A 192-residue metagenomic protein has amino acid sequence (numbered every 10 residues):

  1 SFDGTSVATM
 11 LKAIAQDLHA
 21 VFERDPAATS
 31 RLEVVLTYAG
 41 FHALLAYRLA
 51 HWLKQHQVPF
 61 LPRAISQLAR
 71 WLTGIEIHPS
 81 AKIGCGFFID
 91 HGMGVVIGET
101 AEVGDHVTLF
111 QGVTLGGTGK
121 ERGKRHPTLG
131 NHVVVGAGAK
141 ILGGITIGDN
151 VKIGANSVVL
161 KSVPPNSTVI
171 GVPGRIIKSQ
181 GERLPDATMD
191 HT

Functional and structural regions predicted by a protein language model:
S1-T73, L184-T192: Terminal amphipathic alpha-helical/low-complexity segments used for targeting or macromolecular assembly
L32, L36, Q67-L68, A101 (+3 more regions): Residue-level signal for alpha-helical context at structural boundaries
A39-G40, L45-R48, A81, F87 (+3 more regions): Solvent-exposed, flexible loop/coil residues
T73, H78-P79, G84-C85, D90-E99 (+10 more regions): Left-handed beta-helix
S167, V172-A187: Conserved beta-strand-loop-alpha-helix hinge in the C-terminal portion of ABC ATPase nucleotide-binding domains
